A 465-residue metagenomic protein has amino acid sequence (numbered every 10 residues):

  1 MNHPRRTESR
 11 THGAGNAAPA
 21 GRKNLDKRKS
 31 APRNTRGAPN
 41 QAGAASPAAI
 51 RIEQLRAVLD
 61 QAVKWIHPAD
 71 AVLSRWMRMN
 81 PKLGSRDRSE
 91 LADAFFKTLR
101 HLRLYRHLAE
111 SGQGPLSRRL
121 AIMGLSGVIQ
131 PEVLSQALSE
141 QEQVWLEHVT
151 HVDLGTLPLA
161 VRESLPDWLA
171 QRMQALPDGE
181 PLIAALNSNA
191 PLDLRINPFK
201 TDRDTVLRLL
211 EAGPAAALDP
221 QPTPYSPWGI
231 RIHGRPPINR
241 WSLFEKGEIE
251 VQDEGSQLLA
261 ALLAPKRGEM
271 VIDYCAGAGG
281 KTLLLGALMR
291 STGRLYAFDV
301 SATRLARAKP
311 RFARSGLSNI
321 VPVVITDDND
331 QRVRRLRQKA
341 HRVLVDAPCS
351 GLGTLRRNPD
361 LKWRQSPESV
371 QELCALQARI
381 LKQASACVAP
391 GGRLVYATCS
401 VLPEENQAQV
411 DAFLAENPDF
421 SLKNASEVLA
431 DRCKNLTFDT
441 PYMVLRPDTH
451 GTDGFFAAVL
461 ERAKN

Functional and structural regions predicted by a protein language model:
M1-N465: S-adenosylmethionine
